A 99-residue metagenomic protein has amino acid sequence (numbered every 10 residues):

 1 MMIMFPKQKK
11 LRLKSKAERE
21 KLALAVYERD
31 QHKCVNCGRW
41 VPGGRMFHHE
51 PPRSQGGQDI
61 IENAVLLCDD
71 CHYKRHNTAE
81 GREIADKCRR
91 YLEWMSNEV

Functional and structural regions predicted by a protein language model:
M1-Q31, G38-G44, N77, G81-V99: A boundary/linker detector
N36-L66: Histidine-centered nuclease catalytic patch
C68-C71: Zinc-coordinating Cys/His ligand positions in small cysteine/histidine-rich zinc-finger domains
